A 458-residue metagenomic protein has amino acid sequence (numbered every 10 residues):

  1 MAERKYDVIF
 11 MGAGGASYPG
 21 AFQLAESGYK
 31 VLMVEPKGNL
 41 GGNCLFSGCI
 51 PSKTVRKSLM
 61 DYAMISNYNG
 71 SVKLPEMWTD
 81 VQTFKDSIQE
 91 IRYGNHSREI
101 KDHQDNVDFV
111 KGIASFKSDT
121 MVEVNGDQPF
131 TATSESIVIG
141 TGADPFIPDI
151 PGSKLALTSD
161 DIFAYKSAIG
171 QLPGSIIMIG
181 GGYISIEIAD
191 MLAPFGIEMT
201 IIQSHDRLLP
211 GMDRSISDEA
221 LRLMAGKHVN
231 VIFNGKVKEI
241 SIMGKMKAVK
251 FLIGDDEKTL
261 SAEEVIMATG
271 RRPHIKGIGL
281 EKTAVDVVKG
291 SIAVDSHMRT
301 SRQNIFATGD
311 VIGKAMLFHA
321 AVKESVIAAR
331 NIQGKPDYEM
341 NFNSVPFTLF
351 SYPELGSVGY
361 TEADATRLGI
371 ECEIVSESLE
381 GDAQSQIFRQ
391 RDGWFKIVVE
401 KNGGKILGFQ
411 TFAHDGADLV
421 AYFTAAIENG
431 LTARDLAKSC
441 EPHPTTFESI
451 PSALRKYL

Functional and structural regions predicted by a protein language model:
A2-Y6, A13-A16, Q23-Y29, E35-P173 (+6 more regions): Glycine-rich flavin
I9-K37, N43, I50, T54-D61 (+1 more regions): Flexible, glycine-rich terminal cap/loop adjacent to redox cofactors in electron-transfer oxidoreductases
I9-M11, A114, T131-G142, M178-I179 (+4 more regions): Short hydrophobic core segments
G12-G15, I179-G182, D310: Glycine-rich Rossmann-fold phosphate-binding loop(s) that bind the pyrophosphate of adenine dinucleotide cofactors
A16-G20, N43, S185-I188, P194 (+1 more regions): Short glycine/serine/threonine-rich phosphate/pyrophosphate-binding segments that cradle anionic phosphate groups
C49, T141-E198, I202, E281-H297 (+1 more regions): Glycine-rich dinucleotide-binding loop and its adjacent helix/turn
V107-K111, S115-E123, F195-S296, R367 (+1 more regions): A Rossmann-like FAD-binding core segment of flavoenzymes
K154-G170, T259-G334: FAD-site-proximal beta/loop scaffold in flavoenzymes
